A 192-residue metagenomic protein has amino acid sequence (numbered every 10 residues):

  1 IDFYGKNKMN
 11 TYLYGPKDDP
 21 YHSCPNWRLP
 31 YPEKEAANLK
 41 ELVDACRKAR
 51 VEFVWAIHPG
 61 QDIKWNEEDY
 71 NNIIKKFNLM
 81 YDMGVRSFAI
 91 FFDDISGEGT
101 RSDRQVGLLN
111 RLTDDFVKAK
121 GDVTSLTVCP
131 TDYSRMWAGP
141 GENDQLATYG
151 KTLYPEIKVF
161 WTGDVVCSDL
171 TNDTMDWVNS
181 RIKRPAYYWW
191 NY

Functional and structural regions predicted by a protein language model:
I1, I95-Y192: Catalytic-core regions of glycoside hydrolase
I1-D69, K76, D82-R86: Feature activates predominantly on carbohydrate-active enzymes
Y4, M80, I90, L112 (+1 more regions): Conserved, mostly hydrophobic/aromatic
N26, Y31, Y70, N143-Q145 (+1 more regions): General N-terminal targeting signals
R28-A36, Q61-N71, S96-E98, Y133-G139 (+1 more regions): Acidic-and-aromatic substrate-binding clefts and catalytic sites of carbohydrate-active enzymes
A36, K40-V43, Y70, I74-Y81 (+4 more regions): Short, well-ordered alpha-helical packing segments
R86, F92-D94: Short, conserved phosphate-binding/catalytic loop or strand-edge motifs used in phosphoryl-/nucleotidyl-transfer
